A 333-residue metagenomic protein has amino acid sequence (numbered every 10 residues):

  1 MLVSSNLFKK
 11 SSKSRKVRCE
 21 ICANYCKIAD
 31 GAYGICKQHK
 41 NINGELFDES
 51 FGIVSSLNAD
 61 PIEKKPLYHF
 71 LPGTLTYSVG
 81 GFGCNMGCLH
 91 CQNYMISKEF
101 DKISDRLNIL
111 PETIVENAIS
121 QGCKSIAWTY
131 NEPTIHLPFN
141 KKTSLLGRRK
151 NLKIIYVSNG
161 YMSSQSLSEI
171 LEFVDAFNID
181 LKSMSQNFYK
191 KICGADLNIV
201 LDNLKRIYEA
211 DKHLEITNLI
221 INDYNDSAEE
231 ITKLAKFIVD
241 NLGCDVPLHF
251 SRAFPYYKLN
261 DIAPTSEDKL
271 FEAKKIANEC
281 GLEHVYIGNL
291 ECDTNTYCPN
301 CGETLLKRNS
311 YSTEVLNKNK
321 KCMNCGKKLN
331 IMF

Functional and structural regions predicted by a protein language model:
M1-C19, A23-G81, Y94-K98, T304-S310: N-terminal [4Fe-4S]-dependent radical SAM core
M1-G31, Y224-F333: Auxiliary Fe-S-binding modules of radical SAM enzymes
Q38-I62, R106-N117, L316-F333: Short microdomains enriched in Cys/His and/or Lys/Arg
L71, T76-S78, N85, I114 (+2 more regions): Iron-sulfur-cluster electron-transfer modules
C88-Q92: The canonical Cys-X-X-Cys-His
Y94-F100, Q121-K124: Gly-rich Lys/Arg/Thr-decorated short loops/hinges at beta-loop-alpha junctions or inter-strand turns that position
I96-R106, R149: A short alpha->loop->secondary-structure connector
P111-A263: Conserved AdoMet/S-adenosylmethionine-binding subsite of the radical SAM
